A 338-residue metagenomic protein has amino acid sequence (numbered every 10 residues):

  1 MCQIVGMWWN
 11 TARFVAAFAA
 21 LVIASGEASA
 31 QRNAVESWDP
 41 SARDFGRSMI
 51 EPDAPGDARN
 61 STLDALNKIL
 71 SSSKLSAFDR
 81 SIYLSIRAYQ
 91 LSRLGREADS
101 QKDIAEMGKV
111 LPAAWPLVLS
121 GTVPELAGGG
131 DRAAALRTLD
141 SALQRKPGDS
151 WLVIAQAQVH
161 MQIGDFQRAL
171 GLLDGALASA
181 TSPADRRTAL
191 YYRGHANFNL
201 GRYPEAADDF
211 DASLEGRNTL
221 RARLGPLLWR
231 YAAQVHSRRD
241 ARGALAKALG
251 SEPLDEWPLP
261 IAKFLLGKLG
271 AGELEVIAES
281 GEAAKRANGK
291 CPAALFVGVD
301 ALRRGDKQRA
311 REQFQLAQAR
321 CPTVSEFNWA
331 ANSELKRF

Functional and structural regions predicted by a protein language model:
A28-I86, R93, A330: N-terminal leader/linker segments that initiate helical-solenoid repeat arrays
K74, F78, P112-A113, P147 (+4 more regions): Short coil turns that delineate tetratricopeptide repeat
I82, W115-L117, W151, T188 (+4 more regions): Start-of-helix register in tetratricopeptide repeats
I86, L119-G121, A155, Y192 (+2 more regions): Canonical tetratricopeptide repeat
Y89, P124, Q158, H195 (+3 more regions): Residue-level recognition of tetratricopeptide repeat
